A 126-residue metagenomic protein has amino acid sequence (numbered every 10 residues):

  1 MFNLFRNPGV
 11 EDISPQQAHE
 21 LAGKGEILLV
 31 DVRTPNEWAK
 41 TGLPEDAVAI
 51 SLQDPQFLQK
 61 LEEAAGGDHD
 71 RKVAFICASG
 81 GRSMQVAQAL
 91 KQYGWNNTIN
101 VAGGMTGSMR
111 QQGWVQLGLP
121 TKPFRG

Functional and structural regions predicted by a protein language model:
M1-I27, P35-K72, S83-G126: Rhodanese-like catalytic fold shared by cysteine-dependent sulfurtransferases and DSP/PTP-type phosphatases
D31, G80: Conserved G/P- and acidic residue-centered "switch" motifs that form tight phosphate/ATP-binding loops in soluble
I76: Short, surface-exposed ligand- or partner-binding patches at beta-edge/loop junctions that are enriched in aromatics
